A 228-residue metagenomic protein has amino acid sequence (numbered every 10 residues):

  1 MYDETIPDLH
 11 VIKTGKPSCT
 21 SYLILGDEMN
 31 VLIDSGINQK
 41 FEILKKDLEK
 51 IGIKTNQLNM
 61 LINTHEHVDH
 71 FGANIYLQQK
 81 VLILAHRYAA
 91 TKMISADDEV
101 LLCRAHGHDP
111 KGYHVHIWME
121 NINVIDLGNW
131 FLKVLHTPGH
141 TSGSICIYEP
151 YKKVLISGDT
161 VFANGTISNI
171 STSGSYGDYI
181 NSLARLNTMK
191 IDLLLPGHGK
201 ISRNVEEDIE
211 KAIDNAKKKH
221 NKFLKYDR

Functional and structural regions predicted by a protein language model:
M1-I51, C146-G158: Conserved beta-strand hairpin/beta-sheet module of binuclear metal-dependent hydrolase folds, prominently
D3-L9, C103-G107, G128-W130: Short Pro/Gly-enriched beta-strand edge/turn motifs at strand-loop
D3-T5, L25, N59, N164 (+1 more regions): A structural signal for the main folded, soluble domain(s) of proteins
V11, V31-D34, M60-I62, V134-H136: Short catalytic-loop micro-motif centered on adjacent basic/acidic residues
V31-I33, I62, I83, V154-I156 (+1 more regions): Residue-level marker for buried hydrophobic side chains located in beta-strands that build the well-ordered beta-sheet
N38-Q39, F131-P138, S142-H220: Metallo-beta-lactamase
Q39-I43, E49-V124, D214, K218-K222: Active-site HxH/HxHxD metal-binding segment of metal-dependent hydrolases
Y226-R228: C-terminal regulatory/interaction regions
